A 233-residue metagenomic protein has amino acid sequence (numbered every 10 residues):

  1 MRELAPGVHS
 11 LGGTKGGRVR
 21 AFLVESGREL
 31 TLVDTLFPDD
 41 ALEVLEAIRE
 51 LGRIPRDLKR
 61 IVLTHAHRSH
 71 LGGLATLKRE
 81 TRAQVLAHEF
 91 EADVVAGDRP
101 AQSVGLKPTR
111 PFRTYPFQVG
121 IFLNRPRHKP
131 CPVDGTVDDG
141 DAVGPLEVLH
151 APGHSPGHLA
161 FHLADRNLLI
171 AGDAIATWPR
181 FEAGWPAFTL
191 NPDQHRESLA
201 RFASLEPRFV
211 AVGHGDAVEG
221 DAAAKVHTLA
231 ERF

Functional and structural regions predicted by a protein language model:
M1-L51, A160-G172: Conserved beta-strand hairpin/beta-sheet module of binuclear metal-dependent hydrolase folds, prominently
E3, D93-L149, L190, Q194-P207: Metallo-beta-lactamase
G7, V24, D34, V44 (+9 more regions): Divalent metal-coordination and catalytic microenvironments
R20, L42-E43, G72-L74, A96-G97 (+2 more regions): Short glycine-/acidic-enriched loop or helix-start segments at secondary-structure transitions that form or flank
R20-F22, G135-D141, L159: Residue-level detector of beta-strand structural context in well-folded domains
L30, L36-D39, N124-R127, P132 (+3 more regions): Metallo-beta-lactamase
R49-C131: Active-site HxH/HxHxD metal-binding segment of metal-dependent hydrolases
